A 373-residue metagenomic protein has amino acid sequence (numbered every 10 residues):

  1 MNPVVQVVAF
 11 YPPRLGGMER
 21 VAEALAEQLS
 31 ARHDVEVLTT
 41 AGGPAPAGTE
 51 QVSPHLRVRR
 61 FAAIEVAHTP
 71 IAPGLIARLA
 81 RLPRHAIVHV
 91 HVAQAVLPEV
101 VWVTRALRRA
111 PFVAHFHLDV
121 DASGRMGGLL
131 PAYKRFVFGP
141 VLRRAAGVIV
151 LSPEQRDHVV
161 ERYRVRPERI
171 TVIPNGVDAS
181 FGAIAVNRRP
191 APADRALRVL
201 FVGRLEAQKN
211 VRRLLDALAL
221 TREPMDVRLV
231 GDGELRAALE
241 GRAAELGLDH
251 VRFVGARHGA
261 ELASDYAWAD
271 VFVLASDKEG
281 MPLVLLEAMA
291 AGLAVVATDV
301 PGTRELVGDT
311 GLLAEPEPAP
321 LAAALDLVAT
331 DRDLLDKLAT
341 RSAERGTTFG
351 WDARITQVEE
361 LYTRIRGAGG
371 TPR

Functional and structural regions predicted by a protein language model:
V5, I149, A191-L218, R228: Conserved donor-binding/catalytic core segment of Leloir-type glycosyltransferases
A41, E154, G176: Carbohydrate-associated surface elements
P111, D121-P140: Nucleotide-sugar donor phosphate/pyrophosphate-binding loop at the beta->alpha transition of glycosyltransferases
E240-R257: Nucleotide-activated donor-binding/catalytic signature segment of Leloir-type glycosyltransferases, i.e., the conserved
A256-R257, S264-A269: Short alpha-helical donor nucleotide-sugar binding micro-motif in glycosyltransferases
D277: Aromatic "clamp/platform" in nucleotide-sugar-dependent glycosyltransferases that forms part of the donor/acceptor
L285, A294-A297: Short hydrophobic beta-strand element within catalytic cores of glycosyltransferases and related nucleotide-activated
D309-A319, L327-R332: Conserved acidic donor-binding segment of nucleotide-sugar-dependent glycosyltransferases
